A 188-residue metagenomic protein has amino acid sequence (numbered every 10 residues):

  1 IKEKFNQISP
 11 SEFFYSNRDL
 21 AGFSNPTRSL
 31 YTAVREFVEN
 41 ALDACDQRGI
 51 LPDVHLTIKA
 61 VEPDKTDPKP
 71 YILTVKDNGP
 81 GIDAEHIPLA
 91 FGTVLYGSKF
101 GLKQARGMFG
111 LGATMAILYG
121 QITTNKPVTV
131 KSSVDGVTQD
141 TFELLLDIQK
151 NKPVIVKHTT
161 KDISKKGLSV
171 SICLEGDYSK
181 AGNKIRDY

Functional and structural regions predicted by a protein language model:
I1, Y71-I72, E85-H86, G97-Y188: GHKL-type ATPase core
I1-D53, T66, E85-G92: Bergerat-fold GHKL ATPase/HATPase_c domain
V34-A41, V61, T114, L118: Short amphipathic alpha-helical patches
L42, D46, K59-V61, G92 (+2 more regions): Generic short alpha-helical segment signal, independent of protein family or function, capturing local helix propensity
H55-K59, K131: Solvent-exposed beta-strand sheet faces enriched in polar/charged residues
K59-L73: Short beta-strand-loop-beta element adjacent to the nucleotide/active-site pocket used for signaling
D77: Acidic ATP/Mg2+-coordinating residue in the GHKL
G81-D83: A short glycine-centered beta->alpha linker in the GHKL/HATPase_c
